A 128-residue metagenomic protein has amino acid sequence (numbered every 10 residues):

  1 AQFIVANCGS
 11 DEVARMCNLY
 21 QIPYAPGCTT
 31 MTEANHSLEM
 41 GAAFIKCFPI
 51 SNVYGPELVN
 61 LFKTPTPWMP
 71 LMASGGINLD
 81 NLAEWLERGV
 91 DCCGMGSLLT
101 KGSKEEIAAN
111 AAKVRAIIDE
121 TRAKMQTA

Functional and structural regions predicted by a protein language model:
A1-G9, I22-N35, A43-S51, M72: Catalytic beta/alpha-barrel core
C8-V13, K46-G55, R88-N110: Glycine-rich phosphate-binding active-site loops on the catalytic face of alpha/beta enzymes
A14, A34, P56-V59, L82-A83 (+1 more regions): Generic structural signal for well-ordered alpha-helices, preferentially at hydrophobic/aromatic core positions
R15-Y20, E39-F44, T64-P67: Short, surface-exposed connector motifs at secondary-structure boundaries
N18-L19, L86, K101-A128: C-terminal helical cap(s) of enzyme catalytic domains, especially alpha/beta-barrels
G27, G75, L98: Short beta-strand-to-loop elements that line the ligand-binding cleft of bilobed periplasmic-binding protein-like
T32-M40, E57, T64, I77-C93: Catalytic cores of alpha/beta
